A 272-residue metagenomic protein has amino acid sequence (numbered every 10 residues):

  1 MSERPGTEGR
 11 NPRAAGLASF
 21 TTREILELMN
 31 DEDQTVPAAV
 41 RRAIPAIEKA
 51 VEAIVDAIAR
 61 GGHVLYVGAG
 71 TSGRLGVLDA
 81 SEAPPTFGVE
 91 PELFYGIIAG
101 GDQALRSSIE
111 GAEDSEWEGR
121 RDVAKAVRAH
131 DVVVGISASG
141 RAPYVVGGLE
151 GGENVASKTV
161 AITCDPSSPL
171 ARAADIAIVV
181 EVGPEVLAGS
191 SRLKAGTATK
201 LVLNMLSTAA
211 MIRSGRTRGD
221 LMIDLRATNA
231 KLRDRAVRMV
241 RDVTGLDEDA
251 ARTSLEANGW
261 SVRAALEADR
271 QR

Functional and structural regions predicted by a protein language model:
M1-A39: Cofactor-/ligand-binding subdomain signature composed of acidic, glycine-rich, tryptophan-containing flexible loops
E8-P12, E48-E52, H63: Short, positively charged patches
L28-V36, G96-R106, R218, R233: Gly-rich Lys/Arg/Thr-decorated short loops/hinges at beta-loop-alpha junctions or inter-strand turns that position
E32-R42, S107-S108, V132-G135: Short, basic, glycine/proline-bearing loop/turn elements
R42-A57: A short, well-structured juxtamembrane/interface segment
V64-L201, A210-S214: Glycine-rich phosphate-binding loops that contact phosphosugars or nucleotide phosphates
A210-R272: Short, amphipathic alpha-helical interaction segments embedded in low-complexity terminal/linker regions of eukaryotic
